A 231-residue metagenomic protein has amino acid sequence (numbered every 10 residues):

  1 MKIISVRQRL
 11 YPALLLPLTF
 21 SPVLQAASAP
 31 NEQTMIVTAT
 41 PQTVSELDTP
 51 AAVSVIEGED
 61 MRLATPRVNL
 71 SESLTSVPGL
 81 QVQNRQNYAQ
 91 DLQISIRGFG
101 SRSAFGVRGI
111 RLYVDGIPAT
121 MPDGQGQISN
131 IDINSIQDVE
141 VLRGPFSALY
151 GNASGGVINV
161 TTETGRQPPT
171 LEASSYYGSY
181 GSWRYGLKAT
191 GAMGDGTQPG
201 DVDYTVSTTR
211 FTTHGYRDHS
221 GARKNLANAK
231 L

Functional and structural regions predicted by a protein language model:
M1-P66, S71-T75, T190: N-terminal Sec signal peptide and the immediately downstream disordered periplasmic leader that contains the TonB box
A29-P30, S45, S103-G106, G165-T170 (+1 more regions): Short loop/turn motifs that connect adjacent beta-strands in outer-membrane beta-barrel proteins
E32-T34, D48-A51, I56, V77 (+6 more regions): Extracytoplasmic
T38-A52, G58-A89, R102-F105, A119-I131 (+2 more regions): N-terminal plug
D48, T170-S174, D203-S207: Residue-level detector of the transmembrane beta-barrel scaffold of outer-membrane proteins
L70, Q93-R97, I110-V114, Q127-D132 (+3 more regions): N-terminal periplasmic accessory domains that precede and gate Gram-negative outer-membrane beta-barrel machines
Q83, G126, L149, S174-Y177 (+1 more regions): Outer-membrane beta-barrel domain signature
Y177-T212, R217-L231: Transmembrane beta-barrel wall of Gram-negative outer-membrane proteins
